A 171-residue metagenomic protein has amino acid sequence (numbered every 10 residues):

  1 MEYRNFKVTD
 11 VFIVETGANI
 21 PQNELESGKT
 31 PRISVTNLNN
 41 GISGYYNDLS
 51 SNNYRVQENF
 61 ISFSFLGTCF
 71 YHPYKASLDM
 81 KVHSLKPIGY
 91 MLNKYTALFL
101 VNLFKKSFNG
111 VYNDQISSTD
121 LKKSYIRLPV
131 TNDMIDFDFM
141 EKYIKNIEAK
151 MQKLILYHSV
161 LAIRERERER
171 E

Functional and structural regions predicted by a protein language model:
M1-N19, E24-N40, T131-E171: Non-catalytic DNA-recognition/assembly elements of restriction-modification systems
D10-Y125: DNA target-recognition domains and sequence-specific DNA-contacting regions of bacterial/archaeal
L128: IQ-motif-like calmodulin-binding regions
